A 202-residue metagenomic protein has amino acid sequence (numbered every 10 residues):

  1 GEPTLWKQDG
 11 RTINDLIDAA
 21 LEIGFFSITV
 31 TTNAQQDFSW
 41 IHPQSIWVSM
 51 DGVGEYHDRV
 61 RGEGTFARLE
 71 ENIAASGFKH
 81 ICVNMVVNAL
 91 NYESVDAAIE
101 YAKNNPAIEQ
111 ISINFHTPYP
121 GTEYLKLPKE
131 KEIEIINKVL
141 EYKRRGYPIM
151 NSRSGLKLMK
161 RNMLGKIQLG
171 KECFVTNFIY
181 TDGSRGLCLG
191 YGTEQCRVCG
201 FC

Functional and structural regions predicted by a protein language model:
G1-L5, W47: Active-site groove signature of glycoside hydrolases
T4-K7, F38: Catalytic P-loop NTPase motifs of RecA-like helicase/translocase cores
G10-A19, I23, W40-T176, T181-E194: Radical SAM enzyme [4Fe-4S]-AdoMet core and its adjacent flexible, acidic and glycine-rich loops/tails across
F25-S27: Glycine-rich phosphate-binding loop and adjoining helix at the ATP-binding site of ATP-dependent phosphoryl-transfer
T32-D37: Short, polar loop motifs at secondary-structure junctions
E194-C202: Local cysteine-cluster metal-coordination motifs and their immediate loop/turn environment, predominantly Fe-S cluster
